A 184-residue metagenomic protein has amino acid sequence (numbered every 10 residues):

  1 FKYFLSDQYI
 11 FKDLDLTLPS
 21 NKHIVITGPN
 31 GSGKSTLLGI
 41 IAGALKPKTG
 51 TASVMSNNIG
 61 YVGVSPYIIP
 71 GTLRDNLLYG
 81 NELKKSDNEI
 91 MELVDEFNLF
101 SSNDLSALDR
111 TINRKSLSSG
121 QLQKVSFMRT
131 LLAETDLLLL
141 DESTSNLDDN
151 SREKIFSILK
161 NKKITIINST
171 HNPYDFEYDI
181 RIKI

Functional and structural regions predicted by a protein language model:
F1-K2, S6-I24, K48-G50, I155: Conserved beta-strand
T27-P29: The feature captures the beta-strand-to-loop junction immediately N-terminal to the Walker
A42: Helix-to-loop junction immediately C-terminal to a conserved catalytic motif
G50-I59: Conserved ABC transporter NBD signature motif
P66-T111: Conserved "ABC signature" C-loop
L99-V125, R129: ABC-fold ATPase nucleotide-binding domain signature/coupling loops
N113, E142-S143, L147-S151: Walker B catalytic motif
T130-D136: A short, proline-enriched helix->beta-strand linker immediately N-terminal to the Walker B motif in ABC-type P-loop
